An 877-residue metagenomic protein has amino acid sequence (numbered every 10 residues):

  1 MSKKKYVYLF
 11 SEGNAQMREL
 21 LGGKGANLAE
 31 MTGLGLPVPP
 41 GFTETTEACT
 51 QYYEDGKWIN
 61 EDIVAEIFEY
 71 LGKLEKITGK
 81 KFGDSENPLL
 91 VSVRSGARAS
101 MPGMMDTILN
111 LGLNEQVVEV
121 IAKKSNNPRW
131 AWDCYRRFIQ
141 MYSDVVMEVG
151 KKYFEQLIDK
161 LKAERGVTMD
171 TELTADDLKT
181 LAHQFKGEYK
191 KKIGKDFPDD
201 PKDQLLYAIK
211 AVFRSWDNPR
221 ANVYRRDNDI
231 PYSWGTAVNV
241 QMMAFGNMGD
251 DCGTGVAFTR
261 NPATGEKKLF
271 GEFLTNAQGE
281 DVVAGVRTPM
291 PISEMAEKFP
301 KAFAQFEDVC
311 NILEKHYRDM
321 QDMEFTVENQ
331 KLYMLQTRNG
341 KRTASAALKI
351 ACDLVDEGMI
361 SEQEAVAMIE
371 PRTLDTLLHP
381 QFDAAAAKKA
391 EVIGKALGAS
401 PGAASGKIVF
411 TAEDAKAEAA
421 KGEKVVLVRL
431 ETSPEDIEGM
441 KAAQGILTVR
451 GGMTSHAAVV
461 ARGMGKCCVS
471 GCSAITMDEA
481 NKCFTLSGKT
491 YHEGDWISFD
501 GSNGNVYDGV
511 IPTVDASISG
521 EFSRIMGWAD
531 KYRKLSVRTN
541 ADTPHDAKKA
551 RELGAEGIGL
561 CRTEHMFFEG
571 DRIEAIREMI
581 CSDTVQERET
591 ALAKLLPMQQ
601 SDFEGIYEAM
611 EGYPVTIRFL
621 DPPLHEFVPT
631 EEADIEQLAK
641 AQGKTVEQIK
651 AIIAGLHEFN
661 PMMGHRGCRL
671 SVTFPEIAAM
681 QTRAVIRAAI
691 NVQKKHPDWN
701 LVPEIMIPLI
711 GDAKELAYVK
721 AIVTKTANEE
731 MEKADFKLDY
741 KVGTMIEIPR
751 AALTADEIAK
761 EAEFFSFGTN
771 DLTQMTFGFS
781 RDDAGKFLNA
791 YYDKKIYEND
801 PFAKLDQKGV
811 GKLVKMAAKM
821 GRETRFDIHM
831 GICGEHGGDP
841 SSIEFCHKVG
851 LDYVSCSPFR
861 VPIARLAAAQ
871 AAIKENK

Functional and structural regions predicted by a protein language model:
M1-N239, L335, A386-L430, C483 (+13 more regions): N-terminal beta-alpha lobe that positions the nucleotide/phosphoryl donor in ATP/NTP-coupled carboxylate activation
S2, Y6, N14, Y207 (+22 more regions): ATP-dependent carboxylate/acyl-activation modules
R18-A48, L90-V118, F138-M141, V145-V146 (+10 more regions): Conserved phosphate/anionic-ligand binding catalytic regions in large, soluble enzymes, centered on
F42-Y53, D144, E148-H183, F273 (+7 more regions): Terminal amphipathic helices with adjacent charged low-complexity linkers/tails
A48, E86-G96, Q156-E164, K202-I209 (+12 more regions): A glycine-rich phosphate-binding loop feature that marks nucleotide/adenosyl-phosphate handling sites
I67-S85, K191-K202, I209, P219 (+4 more regions): Phosphate-interacting basic helix/loop segments used at nucleotide- and nucleic-acid interfaces
R94, I518, W528-K877: Conserved alpha/beta-domain cores
Q381, G402-D414, A419-K424, L430-C561 (+2 more regions): Acidic, glycine-rich flexible loop/linker segments
